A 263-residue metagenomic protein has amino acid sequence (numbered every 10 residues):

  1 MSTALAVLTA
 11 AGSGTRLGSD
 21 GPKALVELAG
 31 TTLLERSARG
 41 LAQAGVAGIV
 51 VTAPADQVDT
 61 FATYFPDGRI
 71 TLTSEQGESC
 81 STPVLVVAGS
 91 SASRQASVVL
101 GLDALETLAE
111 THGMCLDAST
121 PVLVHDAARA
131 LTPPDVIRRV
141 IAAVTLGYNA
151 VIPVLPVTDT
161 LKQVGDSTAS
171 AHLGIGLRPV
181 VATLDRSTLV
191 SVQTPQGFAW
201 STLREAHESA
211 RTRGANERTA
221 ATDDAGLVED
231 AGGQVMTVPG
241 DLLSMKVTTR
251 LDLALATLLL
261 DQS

Functional and structural regions predicted by a protein language model:
M1-T60: N-terminal glycine-rich phosphate-binding loop and ensuing alpha1 helix
L8, L34, G101, H125-D126 (+3 more regions): Residue-level signal for inorganic ion chemistry
G45-P83: Acidic donor-binding segment of Leloir-type glycosyltransferases
D67-S119: Short phosphate-binding loop-to-helix
A118, L131-M236: Conserved core of the sugar-phosphate nucleotidyltransferase
V122: Short aromatic/hydrophobic "clamp" motif used to bind/position activated sugar donors
V235-P239, M245-T248: Conserved active-site beta-strand element of glycosyltransferases/polysaccharide synthases
S244-S263: Hydrophobic helical membrane-anchoring modules
